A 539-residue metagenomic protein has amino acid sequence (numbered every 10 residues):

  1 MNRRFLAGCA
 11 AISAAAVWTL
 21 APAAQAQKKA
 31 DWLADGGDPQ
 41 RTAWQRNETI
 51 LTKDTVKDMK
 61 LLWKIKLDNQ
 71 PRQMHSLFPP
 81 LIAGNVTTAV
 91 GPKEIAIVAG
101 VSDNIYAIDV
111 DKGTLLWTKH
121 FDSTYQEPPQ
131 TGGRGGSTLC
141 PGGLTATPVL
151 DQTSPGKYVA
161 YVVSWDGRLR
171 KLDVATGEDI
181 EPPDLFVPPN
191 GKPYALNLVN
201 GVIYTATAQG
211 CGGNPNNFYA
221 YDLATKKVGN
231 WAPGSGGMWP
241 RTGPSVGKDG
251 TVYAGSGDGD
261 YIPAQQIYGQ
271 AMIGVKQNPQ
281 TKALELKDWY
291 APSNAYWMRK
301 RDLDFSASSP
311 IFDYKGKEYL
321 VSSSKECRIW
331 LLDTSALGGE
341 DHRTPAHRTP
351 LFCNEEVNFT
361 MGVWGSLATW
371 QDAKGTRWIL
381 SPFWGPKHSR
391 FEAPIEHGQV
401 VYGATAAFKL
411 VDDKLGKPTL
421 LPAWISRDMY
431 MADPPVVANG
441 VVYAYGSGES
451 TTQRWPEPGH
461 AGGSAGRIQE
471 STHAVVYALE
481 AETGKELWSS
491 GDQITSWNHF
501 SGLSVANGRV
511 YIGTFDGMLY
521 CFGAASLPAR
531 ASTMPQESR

Functional and structural regions predicted by a protein language model:
M1-I12: Bacterial N-terminal signal peptides that target proteins for export
A15-A23: C-terminal segment of classical bacterial N-terminal signal peptides
P22-Q27, Q536-R539: Polybasic, low-complexity, intrinsically disordered segments
Q27-L62, L81: Blade/loop signatures of beta-propeller domains
T49-M74, T87-P92, D103-G142, L150-Y158 (+6 more regions): Extracytoplasmic/lumenal domain signature
F78-G84, A96-V98: General structural concept
